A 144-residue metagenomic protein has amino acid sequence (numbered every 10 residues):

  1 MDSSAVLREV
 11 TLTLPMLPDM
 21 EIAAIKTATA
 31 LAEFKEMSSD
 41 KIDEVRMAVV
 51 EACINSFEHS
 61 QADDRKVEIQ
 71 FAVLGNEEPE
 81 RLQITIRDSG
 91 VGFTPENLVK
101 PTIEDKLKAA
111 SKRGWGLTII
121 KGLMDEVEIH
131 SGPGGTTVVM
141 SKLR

Functional and structural regions predicted by a protein language model:
M1-M47: Bergerat-fold GHKL ATPase/HATPase_c domain
M1-T11, F57-R144: Conserved beta-strand-loop-beta-strand hairpin that lines the nucleotide-binding pocket of ATP/GTP-utilizing enzymes
S39-D64: Conserved ATP-binding N-box helix of the HATPase_c
